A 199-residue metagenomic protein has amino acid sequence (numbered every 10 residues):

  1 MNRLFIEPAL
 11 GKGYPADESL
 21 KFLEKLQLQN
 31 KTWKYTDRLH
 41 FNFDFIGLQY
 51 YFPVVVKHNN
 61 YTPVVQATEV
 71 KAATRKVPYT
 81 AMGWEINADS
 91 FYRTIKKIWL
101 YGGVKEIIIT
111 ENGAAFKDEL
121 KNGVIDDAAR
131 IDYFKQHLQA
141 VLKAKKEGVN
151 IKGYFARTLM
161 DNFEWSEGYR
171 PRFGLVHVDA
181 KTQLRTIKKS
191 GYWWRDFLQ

Functional and structural regions predicted by a protein language model:
M1-Q199: Active-site region of glycoside hydrolase catalytic domains
